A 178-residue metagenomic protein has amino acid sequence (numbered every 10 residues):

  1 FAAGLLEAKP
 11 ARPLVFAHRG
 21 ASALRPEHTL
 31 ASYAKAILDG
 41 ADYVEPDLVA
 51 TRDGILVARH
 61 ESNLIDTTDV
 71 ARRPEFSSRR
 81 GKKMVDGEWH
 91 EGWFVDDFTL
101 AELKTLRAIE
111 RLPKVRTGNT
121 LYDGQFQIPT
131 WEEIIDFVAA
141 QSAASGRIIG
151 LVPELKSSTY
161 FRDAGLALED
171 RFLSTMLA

Functional and structural regions predicted by a protein language model:
F1-A178: Phosphate-group recognition and catalysis centered on beta-loop-alpha active-site segments
